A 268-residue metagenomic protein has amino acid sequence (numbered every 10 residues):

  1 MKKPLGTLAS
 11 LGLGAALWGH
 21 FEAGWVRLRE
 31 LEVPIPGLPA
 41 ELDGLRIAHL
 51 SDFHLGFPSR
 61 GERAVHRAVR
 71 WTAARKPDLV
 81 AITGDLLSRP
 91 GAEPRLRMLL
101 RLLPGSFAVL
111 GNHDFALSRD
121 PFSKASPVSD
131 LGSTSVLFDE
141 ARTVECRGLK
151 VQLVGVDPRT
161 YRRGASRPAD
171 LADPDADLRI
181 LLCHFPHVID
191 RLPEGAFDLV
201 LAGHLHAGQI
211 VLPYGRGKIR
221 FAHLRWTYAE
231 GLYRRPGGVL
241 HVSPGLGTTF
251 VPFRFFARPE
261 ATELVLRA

Functional and structural regions predicted by a protein language model:
M1-T7: Membrane-penetrating hydrophobic segments
A9-R97: N-terminal active-site segment of His-dependent metallophosphoesterases
G44-H54, K150-R159, I180-H184, V239-G245: Active-site-proximal beta-strand elements of phosphoester/diester hydrolases
A48-S51, L79-D85, S106-N112, L137-E140 (+3 more regions): Active-site neighborhood of phospho(di)ester-bond hydrolases with catalytic His/Asp-centered motifs
H49-H66, L87-R89, F115-S123, Y214-R225 (+1 more regions): Acidic/histidine-rich helix-loop elements that form or flank divalent-metal/phosphate-binding sites at the catalytic
S59-E145: Core catalytic region of metal-dependent phosphoesterases/phosphodiesterases, especially metallo-beta-lactamase-like
F107, P186-V265: Conserved beta-sheet core of the metallophosphoesterase superfamily
S118-T134, R142, C146-C183, I189-R191 (+2 more regions): Binuclear metal-dependent hydrolase catalytic cores centered on His/Asp/Glu-rich metal-binding motifs
